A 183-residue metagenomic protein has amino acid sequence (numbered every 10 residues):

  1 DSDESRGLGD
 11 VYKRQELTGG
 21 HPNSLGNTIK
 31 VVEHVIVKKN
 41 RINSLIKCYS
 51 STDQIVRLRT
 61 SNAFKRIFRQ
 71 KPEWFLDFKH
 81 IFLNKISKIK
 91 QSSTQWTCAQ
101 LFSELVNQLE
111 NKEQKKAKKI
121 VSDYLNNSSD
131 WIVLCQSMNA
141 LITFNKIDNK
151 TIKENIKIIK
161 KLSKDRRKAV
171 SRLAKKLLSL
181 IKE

Functional and structural regions predicted by a protein language model:
D1-Y12: Single conserved hydrophobic/aromatic residue that forms the stacking wall/gate of nucleotide- or nucleobase-binding
D10-E183: Alpha-helical scaffold domains
